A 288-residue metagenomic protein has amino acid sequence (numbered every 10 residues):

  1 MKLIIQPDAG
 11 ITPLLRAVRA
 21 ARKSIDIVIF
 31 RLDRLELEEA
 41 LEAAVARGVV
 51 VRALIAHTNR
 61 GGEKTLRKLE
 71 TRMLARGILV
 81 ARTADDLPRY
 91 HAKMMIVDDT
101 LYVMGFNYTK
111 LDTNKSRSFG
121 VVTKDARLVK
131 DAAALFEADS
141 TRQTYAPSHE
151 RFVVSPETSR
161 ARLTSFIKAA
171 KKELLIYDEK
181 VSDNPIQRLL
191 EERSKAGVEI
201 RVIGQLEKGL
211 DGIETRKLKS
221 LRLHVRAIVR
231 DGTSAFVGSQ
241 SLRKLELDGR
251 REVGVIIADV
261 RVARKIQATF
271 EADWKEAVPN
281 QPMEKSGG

Functional and structural regions predicted by a protein language model:
M1-K23, R31-G288: PLD/PLD-like phosphodiesterase catalytic module centered on the HKD motif
I27: A short mixed-secondary-structure module that forms the rim of ligand-binding clefts
